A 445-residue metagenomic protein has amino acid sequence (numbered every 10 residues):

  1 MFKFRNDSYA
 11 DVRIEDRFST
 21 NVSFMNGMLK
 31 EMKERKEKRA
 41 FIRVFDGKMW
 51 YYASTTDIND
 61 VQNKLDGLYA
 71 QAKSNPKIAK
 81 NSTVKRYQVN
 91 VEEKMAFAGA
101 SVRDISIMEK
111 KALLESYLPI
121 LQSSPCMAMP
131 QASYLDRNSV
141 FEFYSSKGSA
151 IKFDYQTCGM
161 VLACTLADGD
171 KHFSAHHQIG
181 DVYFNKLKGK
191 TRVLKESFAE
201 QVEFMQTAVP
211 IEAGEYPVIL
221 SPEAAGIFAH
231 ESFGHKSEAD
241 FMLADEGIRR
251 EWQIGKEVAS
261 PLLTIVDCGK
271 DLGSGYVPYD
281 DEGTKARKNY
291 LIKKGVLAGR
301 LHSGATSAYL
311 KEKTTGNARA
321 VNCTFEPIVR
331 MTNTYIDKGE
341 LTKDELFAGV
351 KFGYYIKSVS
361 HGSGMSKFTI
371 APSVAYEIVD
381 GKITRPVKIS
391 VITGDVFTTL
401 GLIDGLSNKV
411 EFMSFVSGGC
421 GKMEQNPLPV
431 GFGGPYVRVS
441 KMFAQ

Functional and structural regions predicted by a protein language model:
M1-Q445: N-terminal small-residue-enriched
